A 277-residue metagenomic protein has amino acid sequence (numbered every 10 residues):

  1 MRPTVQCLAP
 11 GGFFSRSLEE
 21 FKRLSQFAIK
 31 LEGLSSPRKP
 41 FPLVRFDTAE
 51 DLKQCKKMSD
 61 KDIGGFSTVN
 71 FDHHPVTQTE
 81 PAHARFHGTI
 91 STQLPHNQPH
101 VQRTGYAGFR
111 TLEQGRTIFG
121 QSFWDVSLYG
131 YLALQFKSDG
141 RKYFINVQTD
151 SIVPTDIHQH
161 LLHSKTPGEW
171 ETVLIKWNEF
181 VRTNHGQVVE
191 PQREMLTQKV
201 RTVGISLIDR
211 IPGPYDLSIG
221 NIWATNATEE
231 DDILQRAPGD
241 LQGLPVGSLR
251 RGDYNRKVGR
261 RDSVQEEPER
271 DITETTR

Functional and structural regions predicted by a protein language model:
M1-R277: Beta-rich carbohydrate-recognition modules and glycan-binding surfaces
